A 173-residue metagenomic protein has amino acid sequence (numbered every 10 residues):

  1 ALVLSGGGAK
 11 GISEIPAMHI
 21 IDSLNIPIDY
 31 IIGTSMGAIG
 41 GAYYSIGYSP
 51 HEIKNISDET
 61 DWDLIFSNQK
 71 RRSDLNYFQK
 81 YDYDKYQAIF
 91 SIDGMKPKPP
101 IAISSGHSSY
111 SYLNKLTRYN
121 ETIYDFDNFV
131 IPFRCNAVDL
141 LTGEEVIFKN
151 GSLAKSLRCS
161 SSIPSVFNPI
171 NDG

Functional and structural regions predicted by a protein language model:
A1-T34, A42-G173: Patatin-like phospholipase
